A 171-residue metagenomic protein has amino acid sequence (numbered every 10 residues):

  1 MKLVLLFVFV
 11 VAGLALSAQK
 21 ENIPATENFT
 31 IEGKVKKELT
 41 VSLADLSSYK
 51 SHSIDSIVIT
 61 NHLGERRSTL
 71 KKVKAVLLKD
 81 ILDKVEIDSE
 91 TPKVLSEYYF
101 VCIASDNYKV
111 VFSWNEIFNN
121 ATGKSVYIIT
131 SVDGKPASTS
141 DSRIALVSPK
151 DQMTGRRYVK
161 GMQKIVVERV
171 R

Functional and structural regions predicted by a protein language model:
M1-E21: Bacterial Sec-dependent N-terminal signal peptides
Q19-R171: N-terminal intrinsically disordered, low-complexity segments enriched in P/E/S/T
